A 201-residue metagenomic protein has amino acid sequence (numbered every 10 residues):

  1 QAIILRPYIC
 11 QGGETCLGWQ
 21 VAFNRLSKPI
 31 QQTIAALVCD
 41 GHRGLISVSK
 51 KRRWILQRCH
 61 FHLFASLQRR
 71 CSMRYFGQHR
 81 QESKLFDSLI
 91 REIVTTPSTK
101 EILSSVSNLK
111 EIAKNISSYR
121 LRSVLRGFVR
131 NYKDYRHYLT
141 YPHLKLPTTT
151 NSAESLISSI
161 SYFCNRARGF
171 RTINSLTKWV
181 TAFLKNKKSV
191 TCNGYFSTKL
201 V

Functional and structural regions predicted by a protein language model:
Q1-C39, R43-S47, I55, N131-D134 (+1 more regions): RNase H-like nuclease fold core
G12-T15, W19, V94-I102, G169-I173: Intrinsic-disorder/low-complexity, polar/charged segments
S27, S49, L139-Y141: Short hydrophobic/aromatic segments of transmembrane alpha-helices and their interfaces
A36-K84: Conserved beta-strand -> loop -> alpha-helix junction used to position metal-binding or nucleic-acid-contacting
W54-C59, H137-L200: Amphipathic alpha-helical/coiled-coil segments positioned at domain termini
H79-S117, V129-R130, I160, S175-V190: Charged alpha-helix within mobile-element recombinases
S98-C164: Amphipathic alpha-helical
